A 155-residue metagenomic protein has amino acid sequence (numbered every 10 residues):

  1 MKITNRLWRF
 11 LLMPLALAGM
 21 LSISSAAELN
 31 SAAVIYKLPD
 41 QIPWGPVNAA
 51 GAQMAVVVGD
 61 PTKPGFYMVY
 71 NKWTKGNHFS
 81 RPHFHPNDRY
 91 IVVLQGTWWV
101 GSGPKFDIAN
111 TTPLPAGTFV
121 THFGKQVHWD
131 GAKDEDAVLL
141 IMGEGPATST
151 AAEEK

Functional and structural regions predicted by a protein language model:
K2-L12: Bacterial N-terminal signal peptides that target proteins for export
L11-S22: Bacterial N-terminal signal peptides
S25-Y70, E154-K155: A short, N-terminal "cap"/entry segment at the start of jelly-roll beta-barrel domains of the cupin/DSBH fold
A33-I35, A109, W129-K155: Double-stranded beta-helix
T62, P104-G124: Short acidic-glycine-tyrosine-enriched beta hairpin
Y67-H85, F123-K125: Conserved short histidine dyad/triad with adjacent acidic residue
T74-N77, F84-K105: Glycine- and acidic-residue-biased ligand/ion/polar-headgroup-sensing regions
S80-P82, V100-G101, H122, V127-K133: Short beta-strand His + acidic residue motifs that chelate non-heme Fe in jelly-roll/DSBH and cupin folds
